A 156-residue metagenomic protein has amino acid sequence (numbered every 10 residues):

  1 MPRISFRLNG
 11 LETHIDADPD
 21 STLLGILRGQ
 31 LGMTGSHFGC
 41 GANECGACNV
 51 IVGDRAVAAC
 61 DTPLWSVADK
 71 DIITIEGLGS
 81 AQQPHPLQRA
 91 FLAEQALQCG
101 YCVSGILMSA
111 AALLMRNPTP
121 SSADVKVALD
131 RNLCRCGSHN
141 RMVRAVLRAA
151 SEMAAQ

Functional and structural regions predicted by a protein language model:
M1-Q156: Signature of N-terminal electron-transfer/Fe-S-associated modules in redox systems
